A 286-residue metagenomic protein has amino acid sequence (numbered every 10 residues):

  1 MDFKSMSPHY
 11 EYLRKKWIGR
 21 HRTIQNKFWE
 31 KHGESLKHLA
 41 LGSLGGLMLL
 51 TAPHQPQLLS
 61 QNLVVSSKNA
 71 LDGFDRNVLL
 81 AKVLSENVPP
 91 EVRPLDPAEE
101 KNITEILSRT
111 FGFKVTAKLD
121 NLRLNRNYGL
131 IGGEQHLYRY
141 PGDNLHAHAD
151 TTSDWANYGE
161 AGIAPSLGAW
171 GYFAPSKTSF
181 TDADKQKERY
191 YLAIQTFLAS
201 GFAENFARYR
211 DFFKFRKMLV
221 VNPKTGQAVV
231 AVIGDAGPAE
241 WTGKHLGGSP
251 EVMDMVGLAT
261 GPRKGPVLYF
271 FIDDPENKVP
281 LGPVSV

Functional and structural regions predicted by a protein language model:
D2-K217, V221-K224, A228-V286: Secreted/periplasmic proteins
